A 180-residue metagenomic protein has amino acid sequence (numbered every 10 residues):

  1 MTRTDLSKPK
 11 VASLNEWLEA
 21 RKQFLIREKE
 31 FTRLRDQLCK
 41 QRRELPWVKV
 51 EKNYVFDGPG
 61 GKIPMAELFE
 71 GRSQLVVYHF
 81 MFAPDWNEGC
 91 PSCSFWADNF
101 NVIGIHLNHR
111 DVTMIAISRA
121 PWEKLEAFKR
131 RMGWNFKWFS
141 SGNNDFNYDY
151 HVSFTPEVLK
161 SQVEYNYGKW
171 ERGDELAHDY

Functional and structural regions predicted by a protein language model:
M1-F24: Short, charged, low-complexity amphipathic alpha-helix
L14, R21, E28, E51-N53 (+1 more regions): A common structural microfeature
W17-L34, L38: Amphipathic alpha-helical coiled-coil segments
K40-P59: Coiled-coil termination/hinge junctions
V55-D85: A short beta-strand-turn-helix
P59, I117, F139-S141: Conserved beta-strand termini and adjacent loop/short-helix elements that scaffold enzyme active sites in alpha/beta
S73-L125: Short, thiol/selenol-centered motifs that function as redox-active sites or metal-ligating centers
R131, N135-Y180: Thiol/selenol-based redox catalytic cores and closely related redox-interacting motifs
